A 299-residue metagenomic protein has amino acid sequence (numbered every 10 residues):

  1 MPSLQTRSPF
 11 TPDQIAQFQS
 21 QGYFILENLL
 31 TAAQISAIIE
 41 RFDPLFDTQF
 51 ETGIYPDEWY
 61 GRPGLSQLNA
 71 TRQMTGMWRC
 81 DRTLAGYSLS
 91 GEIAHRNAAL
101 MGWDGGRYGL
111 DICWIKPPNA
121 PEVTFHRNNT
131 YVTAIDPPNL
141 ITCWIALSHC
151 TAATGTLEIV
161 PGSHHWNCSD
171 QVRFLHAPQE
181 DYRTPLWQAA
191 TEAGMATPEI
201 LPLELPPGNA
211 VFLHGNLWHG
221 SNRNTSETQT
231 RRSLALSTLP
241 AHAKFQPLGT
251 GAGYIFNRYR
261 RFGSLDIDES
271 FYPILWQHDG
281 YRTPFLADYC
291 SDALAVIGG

Functional and structural regions predicted by a protein language model:
M1-S20, E27-F125, Y131-A134: Non-heme Fe(II)-dependent double-stranded beta-helix
L45-T48, W103, C150, W166 (+1 more regions): Phosphate/oxyanion-binding loops and surfaces in catalytic or ligand/nucleic-acid-binding neighborhoods
T48, P56, L65, A210-F212 (+1 more regions): Non-heme Fe(II)/2-oxoglutarate
I112, R127-N129, I145-H149, P161: Short, structured patches in soluble enzyme cores that scaffold and shape functional sites
H126-N128, P185-T197, T228-R231, G249-N257: Short, surface-exposed loop/helix-turn segments at secondary-structure junctions that function as lids/hinges flanking
N128-L140, P198-E199, L205, Q229-T230: A short beta-loop-beta micro-motif enriched in histidine and acidic residues
A134-A152, E204-L205, F212, L236-A241: Short, conserved beta-strand element in jelly-roll/cupin
C150-W218: Double-stranded beta-helix
